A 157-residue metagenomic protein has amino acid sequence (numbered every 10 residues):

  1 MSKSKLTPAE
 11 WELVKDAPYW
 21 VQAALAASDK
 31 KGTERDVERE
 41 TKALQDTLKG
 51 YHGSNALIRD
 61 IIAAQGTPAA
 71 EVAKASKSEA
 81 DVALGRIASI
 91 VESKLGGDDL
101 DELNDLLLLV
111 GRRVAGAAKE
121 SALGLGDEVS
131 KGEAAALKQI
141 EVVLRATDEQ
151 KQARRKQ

Functional and structural regions predicted by a protein language model:
M1-Q157: Small-residue-enriched hydrophobic alpha-helices in membranes
